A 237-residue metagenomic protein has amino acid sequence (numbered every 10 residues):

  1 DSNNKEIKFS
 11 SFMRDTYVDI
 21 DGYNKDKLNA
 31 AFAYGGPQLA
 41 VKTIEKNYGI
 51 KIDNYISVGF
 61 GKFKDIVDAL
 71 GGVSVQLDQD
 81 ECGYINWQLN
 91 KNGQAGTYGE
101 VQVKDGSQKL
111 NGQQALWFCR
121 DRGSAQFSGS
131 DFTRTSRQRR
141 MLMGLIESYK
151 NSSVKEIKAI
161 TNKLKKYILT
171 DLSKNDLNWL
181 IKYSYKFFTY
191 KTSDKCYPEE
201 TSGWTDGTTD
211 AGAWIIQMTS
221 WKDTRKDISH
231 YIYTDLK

Functional and structural regions predicted by a protein language model:
D1-F32, D131-F132, W214-T224, I228-H230 (+1 more regions): Extracytoplasmic strand-loop-helix segments at the start of, or within, the mature domains of secreted/periplasmic
F9, K25, N29, P37-E45 (+10 more regions): Extracytoplasmic/secreted envelope proteins and their assembly/folding machinery, especially bacterial periplasmic
F9-S11, N54-S57, W117-F118, D194-C196: Structural recognition of the beta-strand scaffold that forms the well-ordered cores of secreted hydrolase catalytic
M13, K158, Y167-K237: C-terminal solvent-exposed extensions
M13-D15, V58-F60, D78-D80, D121-R122 (+1 more regions): Active-site-proximal beta-strand/loop segments in catalytic clefts of secreted hydrolases
K25-Y34, G49-N54, S124-T133, I146-N151 (+2 more regions): Second-shell loop/turn segments in exported
A30-Y98, S173, L177: Amphipathic, coiled-coil-like alpha-helical scaffolding segments used for oligomerization/assembly
D65-E156: Flexible, polar/acidic helix-loop-strand segments at domain edges
